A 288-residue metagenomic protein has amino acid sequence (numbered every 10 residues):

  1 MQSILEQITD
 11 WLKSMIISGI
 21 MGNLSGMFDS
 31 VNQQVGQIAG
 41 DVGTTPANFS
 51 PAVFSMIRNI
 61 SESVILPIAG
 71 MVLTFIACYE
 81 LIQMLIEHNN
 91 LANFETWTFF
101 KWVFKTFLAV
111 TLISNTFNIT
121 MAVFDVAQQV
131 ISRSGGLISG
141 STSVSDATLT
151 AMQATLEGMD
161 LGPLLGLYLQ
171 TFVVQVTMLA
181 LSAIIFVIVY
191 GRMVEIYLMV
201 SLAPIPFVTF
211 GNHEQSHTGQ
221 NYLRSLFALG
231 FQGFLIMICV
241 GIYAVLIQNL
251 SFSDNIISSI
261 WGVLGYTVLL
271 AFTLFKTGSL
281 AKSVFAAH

Functional and structural regions predicted by a protein language model:
M1-V72, H88-W97, F107-T177, S216-N221 (+2 more regions): Gly/Ser-rich, low-complexity
L66-Y79, I196-M199: Hydrophobic alpha-helical transmembrane segments
F75, T120-V123, A127, I184-V187 (+3 more regions): Membrane-embedded alpha-helices of multi-pass transport/permease systems
I76-Y79, Q83, T111, T177-I184 (+2 more regions): Residue-level signal for alpha-helical transmembrane segments in multi-pass membrane proteins
L81-F94, S182-F186, E214-Q215: Membrane-water interface regions at transmembrane-helix termini and the short interhelical loops of multi-pass membrane
W102-K105: Elongated alpha-helical scaffolds
S182-V189, M193-I196, V200-C239: Extended serine/threonine-enriched, polar tracts that run as long, contiguous segments within proteins
